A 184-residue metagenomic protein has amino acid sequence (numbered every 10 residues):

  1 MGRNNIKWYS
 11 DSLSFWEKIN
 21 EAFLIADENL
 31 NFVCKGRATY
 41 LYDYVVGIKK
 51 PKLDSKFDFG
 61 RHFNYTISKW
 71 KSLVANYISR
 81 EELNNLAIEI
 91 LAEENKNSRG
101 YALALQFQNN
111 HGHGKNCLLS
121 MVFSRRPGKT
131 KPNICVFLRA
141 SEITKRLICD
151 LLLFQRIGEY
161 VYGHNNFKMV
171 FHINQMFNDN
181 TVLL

Functional and structural regions predicted by a protein language model:
M1-L184: Terminal, non-catalytic protein-protein interaction segments that mediate quaternary/complex assembly
